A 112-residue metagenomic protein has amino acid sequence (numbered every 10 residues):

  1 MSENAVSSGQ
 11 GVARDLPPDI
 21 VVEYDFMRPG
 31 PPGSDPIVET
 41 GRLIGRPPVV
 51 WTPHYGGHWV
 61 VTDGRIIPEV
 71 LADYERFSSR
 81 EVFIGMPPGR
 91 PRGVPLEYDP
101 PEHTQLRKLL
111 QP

Functional and structural regions predicted by a protein language model:
S2-P112: Active-site substrate-recognition loop segments, prototypically the cytochrome P450 B′-helix/B-C loop
